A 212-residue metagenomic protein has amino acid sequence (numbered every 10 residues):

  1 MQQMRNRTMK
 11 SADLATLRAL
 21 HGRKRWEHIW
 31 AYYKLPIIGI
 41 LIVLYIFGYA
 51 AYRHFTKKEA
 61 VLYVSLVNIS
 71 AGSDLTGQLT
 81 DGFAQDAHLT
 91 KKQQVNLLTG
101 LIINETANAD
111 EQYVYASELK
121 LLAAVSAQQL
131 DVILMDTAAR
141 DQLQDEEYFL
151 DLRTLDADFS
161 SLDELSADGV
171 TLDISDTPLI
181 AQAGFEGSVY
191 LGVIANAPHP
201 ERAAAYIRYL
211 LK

Functional and structural regions predicted by a protein language model:
M1-L17: N-terminal intrinsically disordered, acidic low-complexity segments at the extreme N-terminus
A19-I29: Cytosolic juxtamembrane amphipathic/interface segments immediately preceding and feeding into a transmembrane helix
K34-R53: Hydrophobic membrane-insertion alpha-helices, especially the h-region of bacterial N-terminal signal peptides
A60-S70, V95-L98: Short, well-ordered beta-strand elements
T80-T137: Extracytoplasmic/periplasmic/luminal assembly and interaction segments in envelope/secretory/respiratory proteins
Y113-A167: Extracytoplasmic "Venus flytrap"/periplasmic binding protein-like
G184-H199: A bilobed periplasmic-binding-protein/Venus flytrap-type ligand-binding module shared by bacterial periplasmic
P198-Y209: Short amphipathic alpha-helical coupling segments at ligand-binding clamshell hinges and other catalytic/signaling
